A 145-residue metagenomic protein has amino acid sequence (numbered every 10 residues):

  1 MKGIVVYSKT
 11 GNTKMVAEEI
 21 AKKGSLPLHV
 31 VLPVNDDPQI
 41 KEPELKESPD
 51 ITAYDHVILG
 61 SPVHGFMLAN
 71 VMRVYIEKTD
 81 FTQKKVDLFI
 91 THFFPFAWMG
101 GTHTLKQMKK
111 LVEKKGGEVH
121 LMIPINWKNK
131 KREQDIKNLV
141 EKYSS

Functional and structural regions predicted by a protein language model:
K2-N35, K46-S145: FMN-binding flavodoxin-like domain, especially the glycine-rich phosphate-binding loop
D37-P43: Adenosine-cofactor binding site in Rossmann-like domains, unifying the SAM/SAH pocket of S-adenosylmethionine-dependent
